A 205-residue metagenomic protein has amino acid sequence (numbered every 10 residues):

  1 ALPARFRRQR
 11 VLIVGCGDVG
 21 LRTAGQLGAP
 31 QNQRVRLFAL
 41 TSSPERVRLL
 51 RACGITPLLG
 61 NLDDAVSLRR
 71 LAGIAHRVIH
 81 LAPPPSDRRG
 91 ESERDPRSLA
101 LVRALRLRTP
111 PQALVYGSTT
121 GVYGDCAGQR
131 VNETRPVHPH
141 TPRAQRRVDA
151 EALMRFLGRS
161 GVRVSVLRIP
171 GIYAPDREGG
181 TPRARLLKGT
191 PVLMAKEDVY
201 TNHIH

Functional and structural regions predicted by a protein language model:
R10-G17: Conserved N-terminal Rossmann-fold NAD(P)-binding element of oxidoreductases
G20-L21: N-terminal Rossmann-fold NAD(P) dinucleotide-binding loop
F38-E45, N61-L62, G171: N-terminal Rossmann-fold cofactor-binding loop
R51-H76: Conserved Rossmann-fold cofactor-binding substructure of NAD(P)-dependent oxidoreductases
L71-V115, A152: NAD(P)-cofactor binding segment of oxidoreductase domains
L99-P142: Conserved Rossmann-fold NAD(P)-dependent oxidoreductase catalytic core, especially the SDR/UDP-sugar
A127-V166: Catalytic helix-loop patch of NAD(P)-dependent Rossmann-fold dehydrogenases
R155-N202: NAD(P)-dependent short-chain dehydrogenase/reductase
